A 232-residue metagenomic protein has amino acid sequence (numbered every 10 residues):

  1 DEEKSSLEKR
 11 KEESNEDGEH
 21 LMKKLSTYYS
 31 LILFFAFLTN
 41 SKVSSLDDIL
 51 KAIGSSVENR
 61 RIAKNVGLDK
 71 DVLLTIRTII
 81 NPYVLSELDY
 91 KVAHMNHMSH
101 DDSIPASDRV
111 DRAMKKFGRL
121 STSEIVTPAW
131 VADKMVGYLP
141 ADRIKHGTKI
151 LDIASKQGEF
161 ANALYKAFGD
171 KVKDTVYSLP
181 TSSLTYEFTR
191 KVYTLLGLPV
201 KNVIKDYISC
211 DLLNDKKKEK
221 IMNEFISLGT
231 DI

Functional and structural regions predicted by a protein language model:
S6-I232: SAM-dependent methyltransferase catalytic region
